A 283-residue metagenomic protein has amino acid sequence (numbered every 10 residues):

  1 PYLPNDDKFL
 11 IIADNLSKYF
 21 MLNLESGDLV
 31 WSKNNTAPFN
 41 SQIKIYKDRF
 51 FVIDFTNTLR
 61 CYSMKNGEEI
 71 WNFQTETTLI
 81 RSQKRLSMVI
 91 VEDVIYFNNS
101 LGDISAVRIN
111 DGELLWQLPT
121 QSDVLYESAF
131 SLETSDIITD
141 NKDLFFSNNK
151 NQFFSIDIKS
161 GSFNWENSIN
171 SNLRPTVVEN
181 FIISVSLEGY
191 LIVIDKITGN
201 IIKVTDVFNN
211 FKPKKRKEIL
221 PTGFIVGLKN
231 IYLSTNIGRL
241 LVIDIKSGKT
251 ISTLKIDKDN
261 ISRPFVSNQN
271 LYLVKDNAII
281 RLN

Functional and structural regions predicted by a protein language model:
P1-N15, M21-N23, S32-K33: Post-signal-peptide, soluble extracytosolic/periplasmic N-terminal scaffold domains of envelope/secretory systems
P1-N5, D28-K47, E69-E92, E113-N141 (+3 more regions): Extracytoplasmic beta-rich repeat domains
D14-N15, D54-F55, E92, N99-S100 (+7 more regions): Structural signature of WD-repeat beta-propellers
N23-G27, S63-G67, R108-G112, D157-S160 (+3 more regions): Short loop/turn segments that connect beta-strands within beta-propeller blades
S160, N230, T235-N283: C-terminal closing repeat unit and adjoining cap/tail of repeat-based domains
S184-V193, N200, V204-I243: Loop/turn-rich, solvent-exposed surfaces of beta-rich toroidal or solenoidal domains
